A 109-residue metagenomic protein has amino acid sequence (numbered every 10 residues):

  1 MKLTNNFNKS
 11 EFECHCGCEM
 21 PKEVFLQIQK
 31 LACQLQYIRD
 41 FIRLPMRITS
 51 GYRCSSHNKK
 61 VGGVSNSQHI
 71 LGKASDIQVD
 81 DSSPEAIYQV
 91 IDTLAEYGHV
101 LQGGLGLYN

Functional and structural regions predicted by a protein language model:
M1-F41: Extracytoplasmic cell-surface/polysaccharide-interacting catalytic and binding patches
N5, S50, S55, K59 (+2 more regions): Flexible, active-site-adjacent loop/turn segments at secondary-structure boundaries
M20, M46-Y52, E85-I91: N-terminal start-of-chain detector that recognizes signal peptides and the immediate post-cleavage beginning
L26-I28, R53-N58, L94-G98: A short linear-motif detector with a strong N-terminal bias
Q27, L31-Q34, L44, H57 (+2 more regions): Amphipathic alpha-helical interface surfaces
Q36-G62: Extended, low-complexity, intrinsically disordered C-terminal regulatory tails of eukaryotic serine/threonine kinases
N66, L71-S75, V79-N109: Catalytic cores and adjacent binding grooves of peptidoglycan-active enzymes
